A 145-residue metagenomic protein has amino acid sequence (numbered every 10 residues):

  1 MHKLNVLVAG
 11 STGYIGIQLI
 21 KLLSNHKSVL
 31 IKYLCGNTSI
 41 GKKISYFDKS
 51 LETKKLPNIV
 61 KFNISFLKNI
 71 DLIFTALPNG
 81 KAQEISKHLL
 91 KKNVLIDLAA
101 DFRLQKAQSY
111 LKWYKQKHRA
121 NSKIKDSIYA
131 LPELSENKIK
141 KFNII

Functional and structural regions predicted by a protein language model:
M1-I144: N-terminal Rossmann-like NAD(P) cofactor-binding subdomain of oxidoreductases, focused on the glycine-rich
